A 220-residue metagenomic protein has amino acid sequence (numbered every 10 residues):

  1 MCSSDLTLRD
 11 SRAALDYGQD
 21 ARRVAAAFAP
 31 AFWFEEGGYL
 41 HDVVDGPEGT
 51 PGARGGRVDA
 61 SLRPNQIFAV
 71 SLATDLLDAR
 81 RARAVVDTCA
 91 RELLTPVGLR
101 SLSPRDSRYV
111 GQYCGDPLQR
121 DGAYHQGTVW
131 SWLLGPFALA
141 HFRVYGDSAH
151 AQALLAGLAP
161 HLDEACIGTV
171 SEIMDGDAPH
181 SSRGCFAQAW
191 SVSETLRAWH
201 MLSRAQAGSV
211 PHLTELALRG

Functional and structural regions predicted by a protein language model:
M1-R12, F68-A79, G135-D147, E194-A207: Well-ordered alpha-helical scaffold segments within catalytic/enzyme domains
C2, D42, L213-L216: Extended hydrophobic/Leu-rich segments
S4-Q112, P160-V192: Catalytic cores of carbohydrate-active enzymes
R108-A151, L196-H200: C-terminal substrate/ligand-recognition segments
S131, G135, L158-A165: Hydrophobic membrane-spanning alpha-helices of multi-pass integral membrane proteins
L154-L155: Hydrophobic transmembrane alpha-helices and their immediate junctions
L202-G220: Intrinsic disorder at enzyme termini
